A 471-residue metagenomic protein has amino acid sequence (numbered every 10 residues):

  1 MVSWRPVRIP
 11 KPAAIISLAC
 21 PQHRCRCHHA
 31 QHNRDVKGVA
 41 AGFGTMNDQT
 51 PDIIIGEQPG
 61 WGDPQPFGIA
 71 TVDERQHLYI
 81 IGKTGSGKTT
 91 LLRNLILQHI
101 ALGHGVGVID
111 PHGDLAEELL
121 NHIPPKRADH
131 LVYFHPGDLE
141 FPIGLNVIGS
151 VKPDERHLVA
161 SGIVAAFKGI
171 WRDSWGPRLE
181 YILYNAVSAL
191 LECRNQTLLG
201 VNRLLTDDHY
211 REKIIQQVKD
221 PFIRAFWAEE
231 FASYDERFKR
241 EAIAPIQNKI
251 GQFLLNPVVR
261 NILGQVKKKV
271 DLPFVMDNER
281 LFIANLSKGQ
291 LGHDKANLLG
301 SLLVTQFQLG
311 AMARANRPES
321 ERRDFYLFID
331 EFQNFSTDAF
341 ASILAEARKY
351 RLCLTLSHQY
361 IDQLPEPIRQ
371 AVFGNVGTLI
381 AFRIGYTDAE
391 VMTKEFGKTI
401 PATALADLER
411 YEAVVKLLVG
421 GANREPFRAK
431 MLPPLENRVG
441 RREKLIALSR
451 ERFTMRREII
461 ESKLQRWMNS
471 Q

Functional and structural regions predicted by a protein language model:
M1-I53, P257, R410: An aromatic-glycine-centered, glycine-rich loop/turn in mixed alpha/beta architecture
W4-V7, C20-C27, N33, G82 (+5 more regions): Short, intrinsically disordered low-complexity segments
V7-I9, H29-Q31, D35, T45 (+5 more regions): Generic N-terminal leader/processing signal
R24, G38, G42-T45, F67-I69 (+6 more regions): P-loop NTPase motor core of the ASCE superfamily
A40-G42, N47-G62, T71-T84, L91-L352 (+4 more regions): P-loop NTPase motor domains
K88, G292, P434-N437: A short local loop/turn or secondary-structure capping micro-motif enriched for an aromatic residue
P111, L356-Q363: Conserved H-loop
H135, H358-Q359, R383: Short beta->alpha connector loops at strand-helix junctions that form conserved, small/polar/Pro-enriched
